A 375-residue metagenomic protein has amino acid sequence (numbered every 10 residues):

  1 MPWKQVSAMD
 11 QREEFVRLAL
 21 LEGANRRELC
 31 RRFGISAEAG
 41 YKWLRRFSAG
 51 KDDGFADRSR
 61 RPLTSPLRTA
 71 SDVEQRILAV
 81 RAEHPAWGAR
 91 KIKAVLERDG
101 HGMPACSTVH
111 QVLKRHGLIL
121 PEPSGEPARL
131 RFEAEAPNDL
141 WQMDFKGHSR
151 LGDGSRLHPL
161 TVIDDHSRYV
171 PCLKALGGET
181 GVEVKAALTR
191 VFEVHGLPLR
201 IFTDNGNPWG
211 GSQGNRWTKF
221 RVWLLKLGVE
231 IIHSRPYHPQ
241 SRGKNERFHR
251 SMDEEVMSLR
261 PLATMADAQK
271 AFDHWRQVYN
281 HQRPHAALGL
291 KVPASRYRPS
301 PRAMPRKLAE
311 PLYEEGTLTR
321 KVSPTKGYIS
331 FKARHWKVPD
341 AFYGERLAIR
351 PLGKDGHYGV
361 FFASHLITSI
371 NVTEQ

Functional and structural regions predicted by a protein language model:
M1-E14, L63-S71: Short, Lys/Arg-enriched anionic-surface-contact patches
S7-A24, E74, L78-E83: Short, amphipathic alpha-helical "recognition" segments used to contact nucleic acids or chromatin
F15, L29, G40-W43, K51 (+15 more regions): Mobile genetic element proteins and their domesticated derivatives, centered on retroelements and DNA transposons
R45, D52-S149, T218-R221, L290-M304: Basic, flexible linker segments flanking DNA-binding modules in nucleic acid-interacting mobile-element proteins
S71, G102, L113-V170, G177 (+4 more regions): Mobile-element integrase/transposase regions, centering on the N-terminal DNA-binding/Zn-coordinating module
E179, L188, F192-Q213, R235-Y237 (+2 more regions): Acidic/histidine-rich, metal-coordinating catalytic segments
Q213, F220-R306, A348, G353: Charged alpha-helix within mobile-element recombinases
N280-Q375: C-terminal, beta-rich DNA-binding module of retroviral/retroelements integrases
